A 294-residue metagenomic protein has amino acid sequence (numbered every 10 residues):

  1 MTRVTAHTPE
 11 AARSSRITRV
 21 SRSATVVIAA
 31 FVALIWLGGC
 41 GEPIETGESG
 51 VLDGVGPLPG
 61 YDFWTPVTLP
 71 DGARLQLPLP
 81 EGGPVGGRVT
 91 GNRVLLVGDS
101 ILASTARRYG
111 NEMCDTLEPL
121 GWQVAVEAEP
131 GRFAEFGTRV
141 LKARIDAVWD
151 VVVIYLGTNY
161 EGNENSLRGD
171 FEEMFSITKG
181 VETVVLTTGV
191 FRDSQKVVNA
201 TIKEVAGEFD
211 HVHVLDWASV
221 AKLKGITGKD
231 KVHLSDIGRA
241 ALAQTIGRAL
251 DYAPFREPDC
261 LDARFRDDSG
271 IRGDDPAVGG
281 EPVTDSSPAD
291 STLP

Functional and structural regions predicted by a protein language model:
M1-L96, L102-A103, A147-V148, G247 (+1 more regions): N-terminal secretory targeting modules
R88-D170, V190-A200: Conserved SGNH/GDSL esterase-like catalytic core that processes O-acyl groups on lipids and polysaccharides
L95, V184-L186, H213-L215: Hydrophobic/aromatic beta-strand patches that form the interior of the parallel beta-sheet core in alpha/beta enzyme
E129, T188, W217-S219: Active-site loop/turn elements of alpha/beta-hydrolase fold enzymes, especially the short glycine-/histidine-rich
N165-L167, F171, K229-L234: Active-site cleft segment of glycoside hydrolase catalytic domains centered on the general acid/base Glu
M174-F175: Histidine-anchored nucleotide/phosphate-binding helix
T178-T183: A short helix->loop->beta-strand "cap" motif at the edges of active sites that frequently abuts
S194-P294: Catalytic His-Asp segment of secreted/periplasmic serine-dependent ester chemistry enzymes
